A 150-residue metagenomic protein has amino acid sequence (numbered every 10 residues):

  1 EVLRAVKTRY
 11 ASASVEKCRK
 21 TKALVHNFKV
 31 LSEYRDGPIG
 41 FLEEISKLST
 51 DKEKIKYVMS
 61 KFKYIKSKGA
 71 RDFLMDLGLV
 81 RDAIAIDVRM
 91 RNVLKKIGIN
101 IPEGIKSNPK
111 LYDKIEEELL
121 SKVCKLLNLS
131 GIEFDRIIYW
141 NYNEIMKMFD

Functional and structural regions predicted by a protein language model:
E1-K20: A glycine-rich, hydrophobic loop/mini-helix early in the fold
K20-F28, Y34-D150: C-terminal accessory module of base-excision DNA glycosylases/AP lyases that mediates lesion recognition and DNA
